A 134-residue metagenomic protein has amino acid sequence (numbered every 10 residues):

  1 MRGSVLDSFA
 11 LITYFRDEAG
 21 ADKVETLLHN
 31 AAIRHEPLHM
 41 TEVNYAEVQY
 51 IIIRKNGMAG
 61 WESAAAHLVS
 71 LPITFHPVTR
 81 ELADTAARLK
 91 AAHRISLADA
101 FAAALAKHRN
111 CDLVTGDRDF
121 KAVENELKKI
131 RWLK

Functional and structural regions predicted by a protein language model:
M1-G3, A103-K134: Acidic, PIN/NYN-like endoribonuclease modules and their adjacent C-terminal/linker elements
M1-M40, I53-A66: Short, well-structured N-terminal submotif of metal-dependent ribonuclease cores
L6-D7, M40-E42, R94-S96, D117 (+1 more regions): Histidine- and aromatic-rich ligand-binding microenvironments
L11-I12, Y45, F120-K121: A generic structural signal for short hydrophobic patches within well-formed alpha-helices
A32, V69, K107: Anion (oxyanion) recognition and catalysis
V48-R54, P72: Helix-loop "lid/cap" segments that line or gate small-molecule binding pockets
T74-V114: Active-site neighborhoods of divalent-metal-dependent phosphate/nucleic-acid chemistry enzymes
